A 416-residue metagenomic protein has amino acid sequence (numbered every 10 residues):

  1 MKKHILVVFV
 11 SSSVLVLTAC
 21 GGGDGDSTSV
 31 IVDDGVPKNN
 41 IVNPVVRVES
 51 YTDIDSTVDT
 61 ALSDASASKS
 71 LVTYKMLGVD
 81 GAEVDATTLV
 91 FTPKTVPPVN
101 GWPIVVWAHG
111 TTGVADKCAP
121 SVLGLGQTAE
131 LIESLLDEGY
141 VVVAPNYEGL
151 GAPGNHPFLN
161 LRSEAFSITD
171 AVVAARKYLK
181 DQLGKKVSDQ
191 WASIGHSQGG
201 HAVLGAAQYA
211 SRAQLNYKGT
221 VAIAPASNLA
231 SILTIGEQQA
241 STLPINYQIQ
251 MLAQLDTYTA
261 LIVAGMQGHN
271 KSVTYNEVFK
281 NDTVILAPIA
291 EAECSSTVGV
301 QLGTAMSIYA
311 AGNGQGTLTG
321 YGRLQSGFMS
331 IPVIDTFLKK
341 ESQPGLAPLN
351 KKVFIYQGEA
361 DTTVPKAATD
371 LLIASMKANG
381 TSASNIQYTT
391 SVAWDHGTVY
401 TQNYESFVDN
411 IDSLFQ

Functional and structural regions predicted by a protein language model:
V16-A19: C-terminal motif of bacterial Sec signal peptides marking the signal peptidase cleavage site
G22-P97: Catalytic-loop region of hydrolases
T87-L89, N100-G113: Short beta-strand element of the alpha/beta-hydrolase
F158-D181: Alpha/beta-hydrolase active-site loop
V173-L243: Primarily recognizes the serine-hydrolase "nucleophile elbow" in alpha/beta-hydrolase and SGNH/GDSL folds
A226-L346: Accessory cap/linker subdomain of secreted extracellular hydrolases
I334-L338, T363, D370-L371, A378-Q416: C-terminal catalytic histidine-bearing segment of alpha/beta-hydrolase fold enzymes
L349, F354-D361: Short beta-strand/loop motif that positions the catalytic acidic residue of the alpha/beta-hydrolase fold
